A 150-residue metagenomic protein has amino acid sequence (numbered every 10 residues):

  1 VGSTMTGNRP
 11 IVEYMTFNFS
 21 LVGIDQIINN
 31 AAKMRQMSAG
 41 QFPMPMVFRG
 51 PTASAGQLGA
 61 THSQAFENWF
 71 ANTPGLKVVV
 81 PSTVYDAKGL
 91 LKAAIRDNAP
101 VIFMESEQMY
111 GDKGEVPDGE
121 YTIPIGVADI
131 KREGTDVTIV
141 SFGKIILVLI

Functional and structural regions predicted by a protein language model:
G2-V140, I145-V148: Conserved thiamine diphosphate
